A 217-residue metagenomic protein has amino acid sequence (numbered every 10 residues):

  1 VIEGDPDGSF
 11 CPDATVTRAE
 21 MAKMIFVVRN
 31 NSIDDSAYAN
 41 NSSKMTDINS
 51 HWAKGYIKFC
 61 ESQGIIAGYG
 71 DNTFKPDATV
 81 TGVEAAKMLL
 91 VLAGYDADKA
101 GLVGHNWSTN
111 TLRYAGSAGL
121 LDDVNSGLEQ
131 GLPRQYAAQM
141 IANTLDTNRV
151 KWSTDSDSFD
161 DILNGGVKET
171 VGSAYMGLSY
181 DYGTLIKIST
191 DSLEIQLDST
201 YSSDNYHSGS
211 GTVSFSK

Functional and structural regions predicted by a protein language model:
E3-A22, F26-K54, Q63-V83, L90-G131 (+1 more regions): Feature responds to low-complexity, polar/acidic, surface-exposed segments characteristic of secreted/exported proteins
Q135: RNA/tRNA-interacting regions in translation and RNA-turnover enzymes
S208-G209: Extended alpha-helical scaffold/tether regions of large eukaryotic proteins that assemble membrane-trafficking
K217: Short nucleic-acid-contacting surface segments enriched for D/E, G, S/T with interspersed K/R
